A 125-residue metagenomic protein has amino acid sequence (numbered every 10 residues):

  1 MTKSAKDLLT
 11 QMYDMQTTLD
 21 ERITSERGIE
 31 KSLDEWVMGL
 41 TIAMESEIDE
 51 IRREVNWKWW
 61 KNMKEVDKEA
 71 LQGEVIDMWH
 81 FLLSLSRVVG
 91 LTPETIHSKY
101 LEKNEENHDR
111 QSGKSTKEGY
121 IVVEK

Functional and structural regions predicted by a protein language model:
M1-K125: Flexible "arm" and connector segments at domain edges
